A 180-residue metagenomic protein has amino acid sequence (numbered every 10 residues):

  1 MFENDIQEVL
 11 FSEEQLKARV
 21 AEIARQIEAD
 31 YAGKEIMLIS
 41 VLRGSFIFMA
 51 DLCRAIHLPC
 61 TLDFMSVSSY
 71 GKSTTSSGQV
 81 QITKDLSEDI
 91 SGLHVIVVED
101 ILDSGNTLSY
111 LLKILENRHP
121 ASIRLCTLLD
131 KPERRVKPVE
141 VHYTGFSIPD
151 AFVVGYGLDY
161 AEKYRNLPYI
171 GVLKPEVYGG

Functional and structural regions predicted by a protein language model:
M1-G180: PRPP-associated nucleotide enzymes
